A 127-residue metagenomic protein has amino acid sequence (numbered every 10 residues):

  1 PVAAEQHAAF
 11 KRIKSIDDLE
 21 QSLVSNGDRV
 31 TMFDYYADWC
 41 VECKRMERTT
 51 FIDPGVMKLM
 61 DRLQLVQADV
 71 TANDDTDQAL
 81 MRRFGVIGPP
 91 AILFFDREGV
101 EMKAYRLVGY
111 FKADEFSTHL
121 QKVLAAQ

Functional and structural regions predicted by a protein language model:
P1-Q64, A68-Q127: Proteins that catalyze or organize thiol-disulfide redox chemistry and the adjacent proteostasis machinery handling
